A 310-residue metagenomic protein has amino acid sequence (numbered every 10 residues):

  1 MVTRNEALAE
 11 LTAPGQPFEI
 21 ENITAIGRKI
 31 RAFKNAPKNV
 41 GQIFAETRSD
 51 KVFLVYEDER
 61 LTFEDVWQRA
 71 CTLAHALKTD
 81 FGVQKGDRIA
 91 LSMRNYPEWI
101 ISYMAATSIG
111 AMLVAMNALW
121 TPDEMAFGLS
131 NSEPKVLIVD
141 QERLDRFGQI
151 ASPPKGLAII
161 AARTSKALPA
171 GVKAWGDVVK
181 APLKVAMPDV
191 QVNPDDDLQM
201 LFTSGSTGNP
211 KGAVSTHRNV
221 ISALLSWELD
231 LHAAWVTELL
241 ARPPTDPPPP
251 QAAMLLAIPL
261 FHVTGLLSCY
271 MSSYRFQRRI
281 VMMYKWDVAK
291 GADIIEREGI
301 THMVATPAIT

Functional and structural regions predicted by a protein language model:
M1-Q16, A111-K180: Structural core segment of the AMP-binding/adenylate-forming
P17-A25, V40-T62: AMP-dependent adenylate-forming
G27-K38, L168-D197: Flexible, low-complexity linker/hinge segments
A32, A36, D50-Q84, R88-Y96 (+3 more regions): Conserved AMP-binding/adenylate-forming core of the ANL superfamily
T62-E64, L198-W227, A234: Conserved AMP-binding A3 loop
D87-R88, R94-P122, S130-V136, A252-A253 (+2 more regions): A short helix-loop-beta submotif of the ANL/AMP-binding
L183-F202, N209, P244-A253: Conserved pre-ATP/AMP-binding loop-to-beta segment of ANL
I221-A253, A257, F261-H302: Conserved AMP-binding/adenylation subdomain of ANL enzymes
